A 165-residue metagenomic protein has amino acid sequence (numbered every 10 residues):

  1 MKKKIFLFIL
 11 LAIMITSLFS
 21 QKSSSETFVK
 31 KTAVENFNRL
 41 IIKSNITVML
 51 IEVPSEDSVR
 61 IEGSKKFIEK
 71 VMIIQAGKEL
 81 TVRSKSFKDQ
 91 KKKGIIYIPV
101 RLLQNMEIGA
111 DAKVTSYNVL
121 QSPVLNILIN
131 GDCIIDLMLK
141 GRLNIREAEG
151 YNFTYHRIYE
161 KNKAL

Functional and structural regions predicted by a protein language model:
M1-L165: Intrinsically disordered, low-complexity terminal regions
